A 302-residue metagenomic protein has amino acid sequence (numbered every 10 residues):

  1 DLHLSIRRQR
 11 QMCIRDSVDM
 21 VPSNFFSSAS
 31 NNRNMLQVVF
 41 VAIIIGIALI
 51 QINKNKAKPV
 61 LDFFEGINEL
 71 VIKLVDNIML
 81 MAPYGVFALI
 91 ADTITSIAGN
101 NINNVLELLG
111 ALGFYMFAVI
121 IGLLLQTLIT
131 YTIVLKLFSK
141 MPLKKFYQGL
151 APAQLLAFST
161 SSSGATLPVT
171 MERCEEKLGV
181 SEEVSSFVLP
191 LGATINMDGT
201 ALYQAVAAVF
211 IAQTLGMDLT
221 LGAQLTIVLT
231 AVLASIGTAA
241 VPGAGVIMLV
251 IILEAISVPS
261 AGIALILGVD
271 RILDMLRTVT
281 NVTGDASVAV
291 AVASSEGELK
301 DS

Functional and structural regions predicted by a protein language model:
D1-I14: Single conserved hydrophobic/aromatic residue that forms the stacking wall/gate of nucleotide- or nucleobase-binding
F26-V38, G110-V119: Interfacial loop-to-helix junctions that mark the boundaries of transmembrane helices in multi-pass membrane
M35-A48, M81-A88, T127-I129, I247-M248: Hydrophobic mid-bilayer segments of alpha-helices in multi-pass membrane transport proteins, especially secondary
I43-V75, L80, G99-I102: Hydrophobic transmembrane alpha-helix segments characteristic of membrane transport and insertion machinery
I45-A57, A88-N100, T130-K140, S257: Structural signal for alpha-helical transmembrane segments and their membrane-water exit/capping regions in multi-pass
N101-Y131: Entry/N-cap segments of selected transmembrane alpha helices and their immediately preceding amphipathic helices
P152-S235, A289, L299-S302: Helix-loop-helix junctions within the multi-pass membrane cores of secondary transporters/permeases
A205-S302: Transmembrane alpha-helical segments and their short flanking loops that form helix-hairpins/helix-helix interfaces
